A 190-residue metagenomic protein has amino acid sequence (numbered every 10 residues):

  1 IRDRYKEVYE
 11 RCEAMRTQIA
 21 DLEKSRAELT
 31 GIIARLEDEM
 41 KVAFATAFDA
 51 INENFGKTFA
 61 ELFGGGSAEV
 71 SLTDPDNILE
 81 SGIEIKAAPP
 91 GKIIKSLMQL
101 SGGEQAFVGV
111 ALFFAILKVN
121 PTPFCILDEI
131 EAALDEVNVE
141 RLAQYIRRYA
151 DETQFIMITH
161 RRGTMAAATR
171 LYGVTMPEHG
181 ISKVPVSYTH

Functional and structural regions predicted by a protein language model:
I1-Y188: Terminal ABC-like ATPase head and other globular end-domains that cap long coiled-coil arms in SMC/Rad50/SbcC-family
